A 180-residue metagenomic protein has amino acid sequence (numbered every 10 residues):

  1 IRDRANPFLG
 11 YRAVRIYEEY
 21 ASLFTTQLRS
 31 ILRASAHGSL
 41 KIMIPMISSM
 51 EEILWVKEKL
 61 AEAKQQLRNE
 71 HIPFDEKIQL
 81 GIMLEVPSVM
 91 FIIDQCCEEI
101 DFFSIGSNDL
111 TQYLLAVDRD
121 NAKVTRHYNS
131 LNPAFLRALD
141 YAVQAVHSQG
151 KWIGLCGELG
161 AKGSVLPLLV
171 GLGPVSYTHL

Functional and structural regions predicted by a protein language model:
I1-L180: Conserved alpha/beta-domain cores
